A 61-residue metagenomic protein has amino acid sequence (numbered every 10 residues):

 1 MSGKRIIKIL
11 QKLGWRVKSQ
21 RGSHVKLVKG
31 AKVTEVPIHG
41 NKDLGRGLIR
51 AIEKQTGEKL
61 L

Functional and structural regions predicted by a protein language model:
K4-I7, K12, V28-L61: C-terminal structural segments of small proteins and small subunits
Q11-G14, G22: A broad, low-specificity signal for short, low-complexity segments enriched in glycine/proline and polar/charged
Q20-K29: Short alpha-helical DNA-recognition segment
